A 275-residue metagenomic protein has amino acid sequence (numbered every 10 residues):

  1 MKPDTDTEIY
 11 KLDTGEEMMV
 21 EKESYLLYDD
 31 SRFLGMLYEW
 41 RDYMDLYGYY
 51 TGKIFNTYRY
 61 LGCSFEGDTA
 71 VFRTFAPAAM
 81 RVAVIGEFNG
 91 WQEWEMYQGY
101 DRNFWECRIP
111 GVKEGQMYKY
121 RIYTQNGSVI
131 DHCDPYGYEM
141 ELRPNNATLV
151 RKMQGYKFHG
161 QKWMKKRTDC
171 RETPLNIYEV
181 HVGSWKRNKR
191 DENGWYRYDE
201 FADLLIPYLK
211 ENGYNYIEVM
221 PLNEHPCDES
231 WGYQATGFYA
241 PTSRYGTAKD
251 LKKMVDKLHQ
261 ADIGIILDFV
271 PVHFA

Functional and structural regions predicted by a protein language model:
K2-V71, W91, G99-E179, S184-N193 (+1 more regions): The feature marks proteins involved in alpha-glucan
F75-V82, N89-W91, V112: Short proline/glycine-enriched turn/loop motifs at strand-loop junctions of beta-rich domains
V82-V84, Y118: Short beta-strand elements bearing conserved aromatic residues within extracellular beta-rich modules
F88, Y100, T242: Residues at the C-termini of beta-strands that transition into short coil/loop
Q161-E172, H181-A275: Substrate-binding/active-site clefts of carbohydrate-active enzymes
